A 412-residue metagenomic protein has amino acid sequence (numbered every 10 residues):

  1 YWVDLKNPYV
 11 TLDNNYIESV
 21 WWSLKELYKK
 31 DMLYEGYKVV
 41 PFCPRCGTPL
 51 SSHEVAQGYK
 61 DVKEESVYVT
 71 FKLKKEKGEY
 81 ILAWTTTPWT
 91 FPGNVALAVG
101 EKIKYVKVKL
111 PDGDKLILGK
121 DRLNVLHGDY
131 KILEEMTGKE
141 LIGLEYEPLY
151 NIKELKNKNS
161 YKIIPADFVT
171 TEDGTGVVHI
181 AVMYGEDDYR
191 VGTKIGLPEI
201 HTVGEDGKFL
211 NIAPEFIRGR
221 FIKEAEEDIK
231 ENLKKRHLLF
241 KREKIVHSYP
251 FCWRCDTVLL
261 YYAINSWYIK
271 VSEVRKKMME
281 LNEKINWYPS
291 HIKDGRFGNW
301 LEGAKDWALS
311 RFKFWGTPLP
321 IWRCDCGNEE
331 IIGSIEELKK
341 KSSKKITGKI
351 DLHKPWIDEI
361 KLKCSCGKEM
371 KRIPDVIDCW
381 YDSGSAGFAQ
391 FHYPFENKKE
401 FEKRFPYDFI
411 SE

Functional and structural regions predicted by a protein language model:
Y1-P92, G143, K153, F168 (+2 more regions): Residue patterns forming the tRNA-binding/recognition surfaces of aminoacyl-tRNA synthetases and related DALR
L33, V106, Y130-E135, I350 (+1 more regions): Short glycine-aromatic motifs
E64-S66, Y105, L319, V376 (+1 more regions): Extracellular structured ligand-interaction cores
G78-T86, A96-A98, K398-Y407: Internal mixed beta-strand/loop scaffold within catalytic domains of large alpha/beta enzymes
G78-T86, D114-N124, L133-E134, E329-E336 (+1 more regions): Short amphipathic beta-strand/extended segments with alternating polar/hydrophobic composition
P92, A96, I103-I180, E186-R190: Protease-associated
E135-F168, T257-E280, G367-E396: Conserved oxyanion/phosphate-binding beta-strand-loop segments in alpha/beta enzyme cores
I195-G207, K313-W315, G333-E412: Alpha-helical recognition segments enriched in aromatics with Gly/Pro capping that present substrate-recognition
